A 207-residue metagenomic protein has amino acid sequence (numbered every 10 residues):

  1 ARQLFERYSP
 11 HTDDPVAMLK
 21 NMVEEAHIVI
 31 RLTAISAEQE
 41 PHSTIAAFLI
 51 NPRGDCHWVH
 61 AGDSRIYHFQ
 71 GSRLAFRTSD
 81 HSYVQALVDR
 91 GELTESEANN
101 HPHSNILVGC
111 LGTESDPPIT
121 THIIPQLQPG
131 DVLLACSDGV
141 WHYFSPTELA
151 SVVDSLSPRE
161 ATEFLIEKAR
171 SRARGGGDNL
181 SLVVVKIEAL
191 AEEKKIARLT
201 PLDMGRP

Functional and structural regions predicted by a protein language model:
A1-P207: PP2C/PPM-type serine/threonine phosphatase catalytic domain
